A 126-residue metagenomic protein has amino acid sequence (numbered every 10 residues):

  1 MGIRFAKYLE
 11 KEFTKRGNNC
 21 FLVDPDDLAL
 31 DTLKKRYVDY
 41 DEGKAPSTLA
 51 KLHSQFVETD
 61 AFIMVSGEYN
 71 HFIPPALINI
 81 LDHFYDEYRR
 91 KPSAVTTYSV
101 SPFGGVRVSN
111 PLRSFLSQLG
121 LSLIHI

Functional and structural regions predicted by a protein language model:
M1-E68, F72-N79: N-terminal beta1-alpha1-beta2 submodule of the flavodoxin-like/Rossmannoid cofactor-binding fold
M1-F5, V95-R113: Rossmann-like NAD(P)(H) cofactor-binding subdomain of soluble oxidoreductases
D60, P92-T97: A short, small-residue-rich loop immediately preceding and capping a beta-strand
A76-H83, V108-S109: Charged helix-capping and loop-helix junction motifs
R89-P92, L121: A short helix->loop->beta-strand "cap" motif at the edges of active sites that frequently abuts
I124-I126: Conserved small/polar residues in nucleotide/adenosyl-binding loops
